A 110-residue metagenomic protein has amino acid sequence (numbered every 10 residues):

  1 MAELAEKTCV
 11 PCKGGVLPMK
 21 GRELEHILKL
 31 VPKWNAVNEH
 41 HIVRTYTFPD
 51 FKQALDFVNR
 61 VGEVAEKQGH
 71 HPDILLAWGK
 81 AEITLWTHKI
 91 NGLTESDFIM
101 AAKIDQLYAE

Functional and structural regions predicted by a protein language model:
M1-K33, V37-L55, N59-E110: Long, contiguous binding/interaction regions
